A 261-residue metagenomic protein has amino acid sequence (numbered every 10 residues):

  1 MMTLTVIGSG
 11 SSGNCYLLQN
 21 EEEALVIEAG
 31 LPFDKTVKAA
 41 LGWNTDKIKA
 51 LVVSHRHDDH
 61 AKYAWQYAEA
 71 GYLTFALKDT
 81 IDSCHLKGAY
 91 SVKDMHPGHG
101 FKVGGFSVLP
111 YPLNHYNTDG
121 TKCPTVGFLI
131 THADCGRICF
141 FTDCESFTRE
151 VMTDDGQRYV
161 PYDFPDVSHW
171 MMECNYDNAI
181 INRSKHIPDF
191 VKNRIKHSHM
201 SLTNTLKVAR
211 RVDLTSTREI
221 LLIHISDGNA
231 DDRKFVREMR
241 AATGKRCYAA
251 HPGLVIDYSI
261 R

Functional and structural regions predicted by a protein language model:
M1-W43, P124-D143, H169: Conserved beta-strand hairpin/beta-sheet module of binuclear metal-dependent hydrolase folds, prominently
I7, S12-C15, R56-K62, I81 (+1 more regions): Structured catalytic core of nucleotide-sugar glycosyltransferases
G8-S9, A29-L31, R56, D79 (+5 more regions): Active-site metal-binding loops of divalent metal-dependent hydrolases
P32-T80, S168: Active-site metal-binding motif and surrounding structural segment of the metallo-beta-lactamase
H57-A61, D82-S83, F147-R149, D177-A179 (+1 more regions): Active-site environment of divalent metal-dependent phosphoester hydrolases
A61-K122: Glycine/small-residue-rich loop that forms an oxyanion/phosphate-binding "nest" at active or ligand-binding sites
H99-E173: Catalytic core of the metallo-beta-lactamase
M152-P252: Cap/insert and terminal regions of metallo-dependent hydrolase folds
